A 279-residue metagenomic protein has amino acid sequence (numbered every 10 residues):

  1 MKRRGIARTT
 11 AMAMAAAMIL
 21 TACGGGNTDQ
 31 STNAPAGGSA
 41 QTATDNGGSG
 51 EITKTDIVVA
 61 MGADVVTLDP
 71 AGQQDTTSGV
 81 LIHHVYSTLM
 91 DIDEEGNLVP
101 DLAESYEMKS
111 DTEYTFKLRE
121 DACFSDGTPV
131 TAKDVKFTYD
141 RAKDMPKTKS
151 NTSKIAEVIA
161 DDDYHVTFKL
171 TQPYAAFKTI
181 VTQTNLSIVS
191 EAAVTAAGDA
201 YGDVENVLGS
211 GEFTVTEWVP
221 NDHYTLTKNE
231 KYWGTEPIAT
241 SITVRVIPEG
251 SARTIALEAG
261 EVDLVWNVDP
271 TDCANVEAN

Functional and structural regions predicted by a protein language model:
C23-S39: Bacterial lipoprotein signal-peptidase II cleavage site
T53-V66, E104, E113-K117, V135-Y139 (+5 more regions): Short, well-ordered beta-strand elements
A60-K109, D140, L208: N-terminal lobe/hinge region of extracytoplasmic solute-binding protein
N97, T182-E236, S241: Gly/Pro-rich hinge or "lid" segments in bacterial periplasmic/extracellular proteins
E104-M145, T167, R253-A256: Aromatic- and charge-enriched surface segment that lines or borders ligand/interaction sites
E107, S150-A193: Surface-exposed binding/hinge segments that line and control ligand-binding clefts or catalytic entry sites
K149-T152, A274-N279: Ligand-binding "clamshell"
E230-N275: Ligand-site clamp/hinge motif
